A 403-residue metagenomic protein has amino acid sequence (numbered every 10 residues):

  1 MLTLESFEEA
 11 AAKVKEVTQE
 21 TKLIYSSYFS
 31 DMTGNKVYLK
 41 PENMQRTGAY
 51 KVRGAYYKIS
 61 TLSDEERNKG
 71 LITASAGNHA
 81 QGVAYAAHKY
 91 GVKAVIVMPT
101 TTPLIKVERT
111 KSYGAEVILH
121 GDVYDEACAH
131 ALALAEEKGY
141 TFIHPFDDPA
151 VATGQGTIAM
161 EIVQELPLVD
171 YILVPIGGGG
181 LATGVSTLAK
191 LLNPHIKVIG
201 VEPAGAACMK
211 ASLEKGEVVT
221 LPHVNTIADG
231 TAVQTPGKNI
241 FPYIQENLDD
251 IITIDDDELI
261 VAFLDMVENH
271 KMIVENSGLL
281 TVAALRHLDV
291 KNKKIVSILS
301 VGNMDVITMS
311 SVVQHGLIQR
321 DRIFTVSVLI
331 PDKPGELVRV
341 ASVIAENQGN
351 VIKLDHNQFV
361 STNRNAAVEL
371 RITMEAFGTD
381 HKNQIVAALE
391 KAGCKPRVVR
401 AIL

Functional and structural regions predicted by a protein language model:
M1-L403: PLP-dependent amino-acid enzyme catalytic core
